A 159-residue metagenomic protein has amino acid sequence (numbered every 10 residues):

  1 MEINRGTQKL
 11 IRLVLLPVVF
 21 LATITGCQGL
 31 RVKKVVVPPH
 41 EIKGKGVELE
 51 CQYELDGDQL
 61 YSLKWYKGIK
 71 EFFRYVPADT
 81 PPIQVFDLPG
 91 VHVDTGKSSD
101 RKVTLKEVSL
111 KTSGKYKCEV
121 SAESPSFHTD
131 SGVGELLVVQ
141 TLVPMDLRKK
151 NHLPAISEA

Functional and structural regions predicted by a protein language model:
M1-P39: N-terminal Sec-dependent signal peptide, specifically the hydrophobic helical h-region
V19, P38-G46, D58: Short, positively charged
L21-K33, Y66-E71, Q84-V85, A122 (+1 more regions): Flexible inter-domain hinge/linker segments at boundaries of tandem extracellular adhesion modules
K34-I42, E54, L147-I156: Short beta-strand segments of immunoglobulin-like
V37-H40, A78-S113, V120-P125, G134 (+1 more regions): Extracellular beta-strand/loop-rich beta-sandwich domains predominantly from IgSF
V47-L55, S62-I69, L105-E107, T112-S124 (+3 more regions): Structural signature of extracellular immunoglobulin-like
D56-P89: N-terminal V-set
Q59-S62, R74-V76, G114, F127-D130 (+1 more regions): Intrinsically disordered, low-complexity regions enriched in proline, serine, glycine and charged residues
